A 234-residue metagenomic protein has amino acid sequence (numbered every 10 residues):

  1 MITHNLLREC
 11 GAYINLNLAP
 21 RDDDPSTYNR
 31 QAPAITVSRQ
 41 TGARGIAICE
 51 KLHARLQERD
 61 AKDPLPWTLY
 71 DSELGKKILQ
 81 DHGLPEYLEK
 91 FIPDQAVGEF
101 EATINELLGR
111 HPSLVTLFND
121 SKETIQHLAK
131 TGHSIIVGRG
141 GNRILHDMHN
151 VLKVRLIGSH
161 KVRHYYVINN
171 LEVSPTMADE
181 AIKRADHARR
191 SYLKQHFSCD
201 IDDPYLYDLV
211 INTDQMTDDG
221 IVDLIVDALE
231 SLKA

Functional and structural regions predicted by a protein language model:
M1-L114, N119-H133, R143, D147-L152 (+1 more regions): Glycine-rich phosphate-binding loop of ATP-dependent small-molecule kinases
I2, A12-P25, D94-E101, S174-D218: Small-molecule kinase domains that catalyze NTP-dependent phosphoryl transfer to phosphate-bearing small molecules
R39, L156-G158, T213: Flexible glycine-/small-residue-rich
C49, I135, R163, I211: Residue-level signature of catalytic and energy-coupling elements of molecular machines, predominantly ATP/GTP-dependent
K122, D218-V226: Short, amphipathic alpha-helical "lid/cap" segments that border enzyme active or binding sites
G138-N142: Short, polar loop motifs at secondary-structure junctions
D147-N169, P175-K183: Conserved phosphate-donor/acceptor-positioning beta-strand/loop module used by diverse small-molecule
E172-A178, V226-A234: P-loop/Walker A phosphate-binding loop and immediately adjacent motor/lid segment at beta-alpha junctions
